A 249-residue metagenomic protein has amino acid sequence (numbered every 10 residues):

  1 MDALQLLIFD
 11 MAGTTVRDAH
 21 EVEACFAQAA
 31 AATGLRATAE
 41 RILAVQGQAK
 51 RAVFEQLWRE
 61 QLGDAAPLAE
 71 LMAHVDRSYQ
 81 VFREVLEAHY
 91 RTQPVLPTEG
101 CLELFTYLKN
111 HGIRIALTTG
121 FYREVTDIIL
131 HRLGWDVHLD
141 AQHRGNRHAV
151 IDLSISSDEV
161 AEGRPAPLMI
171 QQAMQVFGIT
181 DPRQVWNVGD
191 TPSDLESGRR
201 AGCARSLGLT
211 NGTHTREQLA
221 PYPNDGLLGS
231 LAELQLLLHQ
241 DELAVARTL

Functional and structural regions predicted by a protein language model:
M1-Q5, T106, Y122-R123, I128-L249: Asp-based, Mg2+/Mn2+-dependent phosphohydrolase catalytic module
D2-E103, N110-H111: N-terminal helical cap/lid subdomain that shapes the substrate entry/recognition surface in HAD-like hydrolases
D10, T14, T119, D190: Conserved G/P- and acidic residue-centered "switch" motifs that form tight phosphate/ATP-binding loops in soluble
R17, P94-V95, L117, V185-W186 (+1 more regions): Residue-level marker of alpha-helix boundaries and capping positions
H20, A69-M72, D76, V95 (+4 more regions): Non-catalytic, surface-exposed connector residues within folded enzymatic/regulatory domains
R36, R114, A204: Residue-level detector of anion-binding/catalytic polar loops
V45, T118-G120, V188: Structural motif
H89, R114, D127: Short beta-strand-loop/turn "lid" adjacent to the catalytic site in phosphate-handling enzymes
